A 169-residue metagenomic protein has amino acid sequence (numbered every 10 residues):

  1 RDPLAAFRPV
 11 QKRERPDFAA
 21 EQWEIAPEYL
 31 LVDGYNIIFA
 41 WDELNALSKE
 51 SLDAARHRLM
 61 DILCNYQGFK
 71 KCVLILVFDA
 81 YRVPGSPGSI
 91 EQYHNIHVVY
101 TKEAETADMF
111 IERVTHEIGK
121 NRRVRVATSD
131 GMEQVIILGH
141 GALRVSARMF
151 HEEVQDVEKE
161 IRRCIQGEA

Functional and structural regions predicted by a protein language model:
R1-K12, D17-V32, N36-A169: Nuclease catalytic cores that cleave nucleic-acid phosphodiester bonds, predominantly acidic two-metal-ion
